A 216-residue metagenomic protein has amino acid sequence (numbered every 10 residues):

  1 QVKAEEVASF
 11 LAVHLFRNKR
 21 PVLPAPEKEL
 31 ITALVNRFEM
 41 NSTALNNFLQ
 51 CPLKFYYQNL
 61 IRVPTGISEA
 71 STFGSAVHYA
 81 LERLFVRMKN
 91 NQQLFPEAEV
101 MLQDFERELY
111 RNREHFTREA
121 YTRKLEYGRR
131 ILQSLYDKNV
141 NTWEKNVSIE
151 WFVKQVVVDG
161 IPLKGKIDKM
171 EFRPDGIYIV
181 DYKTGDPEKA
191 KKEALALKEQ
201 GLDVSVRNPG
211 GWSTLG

Functional and structural regions predicted by a protein language model:
Q1-R87: C-terminal, charged and often intrinsically disordered regions of DNA end-processing helicases and nucleases
A25, T32-V35, N141-W143, V156-D159: Intrinsically disordered, low-complexity segments enriched in polar/charged residues with Gly/Pro, especially when
R37-N41, Y57-G66, M88-N90, Y110-E119 (+1 more regions): Glycine- and acidic
A44, Y136, K166-D168: Generic recognition of flexible, low-complexity loop/linker segments
L53, E69, F73, V77 (+2 more regions): Hydrophobic (often cysteine-bearing) scaffold residues that line and stabilize catalytic clefts of nucleotide/cofactor
A80-V157: A non-catalytic, helix-rich entry segment at domain boundaries
W143, S148-G216: Non-catalytic protein-protein interaction segments used by genome-maintenance enzymes to assemble and couple activities
